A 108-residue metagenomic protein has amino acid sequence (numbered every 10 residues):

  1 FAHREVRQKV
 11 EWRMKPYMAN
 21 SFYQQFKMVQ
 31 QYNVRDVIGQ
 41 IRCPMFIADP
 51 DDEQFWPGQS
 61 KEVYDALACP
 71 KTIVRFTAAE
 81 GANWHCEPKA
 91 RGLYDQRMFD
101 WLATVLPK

Functional and structural regions predicted by a protein language model:
F1-V37: Mobile cap/lid helix-loop segments that gate and shape the active-site cleft of serine hydrolases
I38-R42, A66-A68: Short, conserved loop/helix-junction motifs that constitute active-site signature segments in enzyme catalytic cores
I41, I47-D49: Short beta-strand/loop motif that positions the catalytic acidic residue of the alpha/beta-hydrolase fold
I41, K71, M98: Hydrophobic, well-ordered secondary-structure elements that form the walls of internal hydrophobic environments
D49, K61-V63: C-terminal/domain-terminus segments
D52-Q59: Conserved alpha/beta-hydrolase "acid-adjacent" motif
Y64-W84: Catalytic histidine neighborhood in serine/cysteine hydrolases with alpha/beta-hydrolase-type architecture
T77-K108: Catalytic active-site module of serine/aspartate enzymes centered on a nucleophile-bearing elbow/loop
